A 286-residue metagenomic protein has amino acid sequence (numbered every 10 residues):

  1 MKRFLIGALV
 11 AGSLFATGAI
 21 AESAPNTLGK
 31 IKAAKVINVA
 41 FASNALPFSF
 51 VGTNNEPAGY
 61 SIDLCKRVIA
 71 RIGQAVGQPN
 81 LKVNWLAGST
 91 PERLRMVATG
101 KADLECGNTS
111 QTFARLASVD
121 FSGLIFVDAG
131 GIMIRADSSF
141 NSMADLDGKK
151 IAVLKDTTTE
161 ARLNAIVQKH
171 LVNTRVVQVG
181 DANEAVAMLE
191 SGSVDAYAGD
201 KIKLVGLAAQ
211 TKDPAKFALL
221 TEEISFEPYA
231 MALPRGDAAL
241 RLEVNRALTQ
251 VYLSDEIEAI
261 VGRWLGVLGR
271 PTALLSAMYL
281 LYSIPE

Functional and structural regions predicted by a protein language model:
E22, G59, D63-R71, D137-F140 (+5 more regions): Extended ligand-binding regions for polar small-molecule ligands
E22-E105: Extracytoplasmic small-molecule ligand-binding "clamshell" domains of the periplasmic binding protein/Venus flytrap
E22-S23, T159-V177, A215-F217, L248-E286: Ligand-binding clefts/hinges and TM-proximal coupling segments of bilobed small-molecule sensing domains
N38-P47, P57-Q74, S110, D128-A182 (+1 more regions): Bilobed "Venus flytrap"/periplasmic-binding protein-like clamshell domains and structurally analogous long
F41-A45, L86-P91, G100-T112, A136 (+5 more regions): Beta->alpha turn/N-cap motifs
S43, F126-D137, K201, A208-L248 (+1 more regions): Periplasmic-binding protein-like
K66, G77-D145, I284: Acidic, polar ligand-binding/catalytic clefts
P91-E92, C106-A117, R162-K169, A187-S225: A ligand-binding cleft/hinge motif common to bilobed small-molecule-binding domains
